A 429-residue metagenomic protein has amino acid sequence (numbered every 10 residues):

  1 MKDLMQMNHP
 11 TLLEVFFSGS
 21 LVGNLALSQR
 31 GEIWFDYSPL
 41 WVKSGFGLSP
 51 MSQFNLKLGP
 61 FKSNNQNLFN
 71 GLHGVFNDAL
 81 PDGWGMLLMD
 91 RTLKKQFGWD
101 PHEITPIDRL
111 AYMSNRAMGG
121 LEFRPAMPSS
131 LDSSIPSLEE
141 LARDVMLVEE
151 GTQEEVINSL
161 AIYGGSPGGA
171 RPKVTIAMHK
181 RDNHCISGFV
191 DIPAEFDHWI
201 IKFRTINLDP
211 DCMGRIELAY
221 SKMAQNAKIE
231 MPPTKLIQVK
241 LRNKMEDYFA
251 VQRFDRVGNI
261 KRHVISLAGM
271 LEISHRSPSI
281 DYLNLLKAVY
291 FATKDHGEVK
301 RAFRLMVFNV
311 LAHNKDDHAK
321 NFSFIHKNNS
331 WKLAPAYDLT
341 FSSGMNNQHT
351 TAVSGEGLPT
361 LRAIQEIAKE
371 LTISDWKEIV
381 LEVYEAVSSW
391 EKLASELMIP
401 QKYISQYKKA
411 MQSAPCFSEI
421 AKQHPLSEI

Functional and structural regions predicted by a protein language model:
M1-A319, S323-I429: Phosphate/dinucleotide-binding and metal-coordinating scaffold of catalytic cores in nucleotide-dependent enzymes
